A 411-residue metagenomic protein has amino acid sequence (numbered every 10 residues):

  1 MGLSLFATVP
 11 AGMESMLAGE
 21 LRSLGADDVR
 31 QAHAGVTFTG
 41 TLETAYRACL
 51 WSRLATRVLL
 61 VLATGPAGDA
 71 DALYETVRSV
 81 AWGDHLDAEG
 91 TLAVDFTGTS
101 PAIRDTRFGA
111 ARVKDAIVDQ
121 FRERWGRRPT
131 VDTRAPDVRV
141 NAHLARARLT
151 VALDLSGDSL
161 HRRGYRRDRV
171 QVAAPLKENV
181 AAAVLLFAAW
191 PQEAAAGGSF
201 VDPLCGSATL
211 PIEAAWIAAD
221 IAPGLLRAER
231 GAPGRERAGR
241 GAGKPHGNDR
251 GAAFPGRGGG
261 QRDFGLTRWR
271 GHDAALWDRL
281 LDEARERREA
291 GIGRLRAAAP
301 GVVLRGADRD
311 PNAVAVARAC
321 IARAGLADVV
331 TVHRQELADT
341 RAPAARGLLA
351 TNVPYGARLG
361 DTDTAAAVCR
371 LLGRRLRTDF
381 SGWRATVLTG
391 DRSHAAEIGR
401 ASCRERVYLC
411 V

Functional and structural regions predicted by a protein language model:
G2-V138, L144: Non-catalytic nucleic-acid substrate-recognition regions in nucleic-acid-modifying enzymes
V151-P191: SAM-dependent Rossmann-like transferase core, predominantly class I methyltransferases with a strong bias toward
L176-R341, A357, T364: Conserved S-adenosyl-L-methionine
A338-A350: A short acidic, Gly/Pro-enriched loop at the edge of an enzyme's catalytic core that lines a small-molecule cofactor
G360-R384: Glycine-rich S-adenosyl-L-methionine
R392-A396: Short, charged/polar "capping" segments at the starts of alpha-helices and the immediately preceding loops
A401, E405-V411: Single conserved hydrophobic/aromatic residue that forms the stacking wall/gate of nucleotide- or nucleobase-binding
